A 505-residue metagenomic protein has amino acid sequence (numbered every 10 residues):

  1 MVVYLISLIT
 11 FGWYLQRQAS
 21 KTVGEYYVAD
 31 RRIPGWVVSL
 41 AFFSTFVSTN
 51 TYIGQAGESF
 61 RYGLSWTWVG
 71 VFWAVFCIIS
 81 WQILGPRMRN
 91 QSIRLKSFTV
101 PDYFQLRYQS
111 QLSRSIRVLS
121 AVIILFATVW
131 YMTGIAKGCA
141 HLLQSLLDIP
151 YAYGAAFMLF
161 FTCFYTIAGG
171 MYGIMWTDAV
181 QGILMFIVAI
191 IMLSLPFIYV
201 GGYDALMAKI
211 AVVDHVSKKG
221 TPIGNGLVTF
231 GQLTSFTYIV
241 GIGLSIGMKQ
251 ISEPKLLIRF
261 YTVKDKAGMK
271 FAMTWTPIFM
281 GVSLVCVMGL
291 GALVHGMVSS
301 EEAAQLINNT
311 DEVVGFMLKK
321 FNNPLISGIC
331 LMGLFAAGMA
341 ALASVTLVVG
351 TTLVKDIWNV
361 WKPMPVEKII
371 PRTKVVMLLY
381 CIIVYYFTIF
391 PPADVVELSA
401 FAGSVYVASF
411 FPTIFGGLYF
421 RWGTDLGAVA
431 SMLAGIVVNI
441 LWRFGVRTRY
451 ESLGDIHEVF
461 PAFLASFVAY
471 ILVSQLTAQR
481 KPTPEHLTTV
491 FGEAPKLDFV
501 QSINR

Functional and structural regions predicted by a protein language model:
M1-R505: Membrane-embedded helix-loop-helix hairpins and adjacent transmembrane boundary segments in multi-pass transporters
